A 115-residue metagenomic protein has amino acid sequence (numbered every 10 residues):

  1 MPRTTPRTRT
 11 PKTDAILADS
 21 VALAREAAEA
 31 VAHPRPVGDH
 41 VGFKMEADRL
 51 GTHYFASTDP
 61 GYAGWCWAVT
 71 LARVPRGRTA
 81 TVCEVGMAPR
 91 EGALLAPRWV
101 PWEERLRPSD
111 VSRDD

Functional and structural regions predicted by a protein language model:
R3-D114: Hydrophobic alpha-helical segments that drive targeting, anchoring, or assembly
